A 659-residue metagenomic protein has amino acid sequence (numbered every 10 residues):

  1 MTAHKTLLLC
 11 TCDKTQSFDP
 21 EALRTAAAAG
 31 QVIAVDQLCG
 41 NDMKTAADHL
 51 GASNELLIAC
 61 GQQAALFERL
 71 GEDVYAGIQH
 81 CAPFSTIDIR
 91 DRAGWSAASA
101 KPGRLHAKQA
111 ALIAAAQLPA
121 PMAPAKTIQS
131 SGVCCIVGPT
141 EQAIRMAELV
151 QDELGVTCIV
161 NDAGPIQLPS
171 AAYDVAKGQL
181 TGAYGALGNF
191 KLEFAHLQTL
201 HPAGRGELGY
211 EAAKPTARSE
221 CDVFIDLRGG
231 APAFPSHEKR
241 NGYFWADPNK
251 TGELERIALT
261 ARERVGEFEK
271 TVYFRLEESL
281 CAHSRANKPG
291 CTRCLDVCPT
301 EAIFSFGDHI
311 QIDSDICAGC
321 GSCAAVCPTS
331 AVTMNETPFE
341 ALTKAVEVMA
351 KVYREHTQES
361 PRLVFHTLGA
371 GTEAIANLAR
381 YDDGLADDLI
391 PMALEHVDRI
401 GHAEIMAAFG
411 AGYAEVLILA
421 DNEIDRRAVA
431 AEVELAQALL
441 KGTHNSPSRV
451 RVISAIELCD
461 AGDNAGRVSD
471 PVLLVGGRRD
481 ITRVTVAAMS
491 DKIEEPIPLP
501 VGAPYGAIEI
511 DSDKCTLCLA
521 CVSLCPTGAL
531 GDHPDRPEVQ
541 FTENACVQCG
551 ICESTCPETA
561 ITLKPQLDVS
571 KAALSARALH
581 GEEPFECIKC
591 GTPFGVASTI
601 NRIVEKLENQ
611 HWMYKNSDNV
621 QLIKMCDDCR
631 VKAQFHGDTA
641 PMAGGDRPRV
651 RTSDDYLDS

Functional and structural regions predicted by a protein language model:
T2-V297, E301, S360-A376, M392 (+7 more regions): Ferredoxin-type iron-sulfur electron-transfer modules and their immediate structural context
Q37-M43, I310, V397-G401, V539: Short acidic loop-to-helix transition motifs that present clustered carboxylates
I58, F306-E347, L417, I424-R427 (+2 more regions): Terminal amphipathic helices with adjacent charged low-complexity linkers/tails
I257, S279, S322-L419, E558-S659: Flanking helices and flexible, charged tails adjoining ferredoxin-like Fe-S electron-transfer domains in multi-subunit
V297-S330, A520, L524-T527, R536-T555: Basic (Lys/Arg-enriched) interaction patch that binds polyanionic ligands
H309-C320, I510-C515, E538-Q548, A576-R577 (+2 more regions): Flexible gly/pro/ser-rich segments immediately N-terminal to CXXCH heme-c attachment motifs in exported/periplasmic
